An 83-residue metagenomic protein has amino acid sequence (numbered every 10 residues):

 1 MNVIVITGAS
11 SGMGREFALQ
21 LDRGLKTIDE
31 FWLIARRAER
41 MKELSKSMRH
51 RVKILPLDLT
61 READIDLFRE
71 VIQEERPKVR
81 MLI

Functional and structural regions predicted by a protein language model:
I4-G8: Conserved N-terminal Rossmann-fold NAD(P)-binding element of oxidoreductases
S10-G12: Conserved glycine-rich cofactor-binding loop
L21: Aromatic pocket-lining residues of Rossmann-like dinucleotide-binding sites
G24-E43: Conserved glycine-rich Rossmann-like NAD(P)H-binding loop of the short-chain dehydrogenase/reductase
M48-A63: Rossmann-fold cofactor-recognition segment
H50, V71-L82: A glycine-rich helix->loop->beta "capping" turn within Rossmann-like NAD(P)(H)-dependent oxidoreductase domains
T60-E75: Conserved Rossmann-fold cofactor-binding substructure of NAD(P)-dependent oxidoreductases
